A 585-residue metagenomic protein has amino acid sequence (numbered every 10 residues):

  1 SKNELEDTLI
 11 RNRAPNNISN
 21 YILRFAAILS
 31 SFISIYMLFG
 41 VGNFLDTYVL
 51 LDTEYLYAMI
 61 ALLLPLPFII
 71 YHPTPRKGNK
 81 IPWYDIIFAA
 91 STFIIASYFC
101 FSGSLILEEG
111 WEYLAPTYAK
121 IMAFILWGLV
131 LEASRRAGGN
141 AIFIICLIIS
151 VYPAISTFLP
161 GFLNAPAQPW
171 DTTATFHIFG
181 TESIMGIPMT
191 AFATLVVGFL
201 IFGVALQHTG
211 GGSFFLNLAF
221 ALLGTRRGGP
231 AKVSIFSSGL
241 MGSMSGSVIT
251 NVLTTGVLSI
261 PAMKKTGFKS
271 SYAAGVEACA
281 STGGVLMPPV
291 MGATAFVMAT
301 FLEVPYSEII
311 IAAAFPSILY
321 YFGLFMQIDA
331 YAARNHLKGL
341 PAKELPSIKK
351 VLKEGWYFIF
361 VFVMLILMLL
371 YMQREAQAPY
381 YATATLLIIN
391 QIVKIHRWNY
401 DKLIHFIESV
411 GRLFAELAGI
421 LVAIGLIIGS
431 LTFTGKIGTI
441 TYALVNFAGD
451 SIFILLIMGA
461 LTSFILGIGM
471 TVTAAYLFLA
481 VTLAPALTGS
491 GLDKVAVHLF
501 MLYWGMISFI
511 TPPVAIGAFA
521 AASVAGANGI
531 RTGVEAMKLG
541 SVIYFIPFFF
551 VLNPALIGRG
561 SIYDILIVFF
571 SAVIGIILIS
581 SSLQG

Functional and structural regions predicted by a protein language model:
S1-L114, K120-F124: Conserved, well-structured core domains of diverse proteins
S1-R24, I311-L413, A518-G585: Long, contiguous bundles of hydrophobic transmembrane helices that form the permeation core of multi-pass
A26-S31, D52-F68, Y84-F93, K120-L129 (+8 more regions): Hydrophobic mid-bilayer segments of alpha-helices in multi-pass membrane transport proteins, especially secondary
N43-L45, I69-K80, I106, L126-N140 (+4 more regions): Membrane-water interface regions at transmembrane-helix termini and the short interhelical loops of multi-pass membrane
P116-I121, E182-L195, A221-S234, T266-Y272 (+4 more regions): Membrane-interfacial loop-to-helix junctions in multi-pass transporters
E132, R136-A137, L147-F162, W170-A174 (+7 more regions): Core transmembrane alpha-helical segments of multi-pass membrane transporters/permeases
F202-A205, L240-M241, T282-M287, I427 (+5 more regions): Hydrophobic transmembrane alpha-helices
L216-G284, T294, E303, V472-W504 (+1 more regions): Hydrophobic transmembrane alpha-helices that form the pore/transport pathway of multi-pass ion and small-solute
